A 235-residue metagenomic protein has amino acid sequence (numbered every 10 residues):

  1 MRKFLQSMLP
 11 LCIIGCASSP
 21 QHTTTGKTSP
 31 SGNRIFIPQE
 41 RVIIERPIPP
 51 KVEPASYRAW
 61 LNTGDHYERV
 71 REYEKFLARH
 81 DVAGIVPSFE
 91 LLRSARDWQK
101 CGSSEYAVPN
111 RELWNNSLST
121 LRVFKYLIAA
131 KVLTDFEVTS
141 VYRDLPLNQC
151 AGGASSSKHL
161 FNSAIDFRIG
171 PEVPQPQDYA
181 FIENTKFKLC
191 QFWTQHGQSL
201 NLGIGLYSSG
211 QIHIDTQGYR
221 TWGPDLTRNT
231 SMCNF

Functional and structural regions predicted by a protein language model:
R2-P10: Sec-dependent signal peptide recognition, specifically the positively charged N-region followed immediately by
S19-V123, G218-F235: Extracytoplasmic cell-surface/polysaccharide-interacting catalytic and binding patches
P20-E40, S156-I165, I169-F235: Catalytic cores and adjacent binding grooves of peptidoglycan-active enzymes
L77-H80, L127-K131, P171, W193 (+1 more regions): Sec/Tat-exported extracytoplasmic proteins
L121-K125, N148, K186, C190: Extracytoplasmic/secreted envelope proteins and their assembly/folding machinery, especially bacterial periplasmic
F124-G152: Extended, low-complexity, intrinsically disordered C-terminal regulatory tails of eukaryotic serine/threonine kinases
